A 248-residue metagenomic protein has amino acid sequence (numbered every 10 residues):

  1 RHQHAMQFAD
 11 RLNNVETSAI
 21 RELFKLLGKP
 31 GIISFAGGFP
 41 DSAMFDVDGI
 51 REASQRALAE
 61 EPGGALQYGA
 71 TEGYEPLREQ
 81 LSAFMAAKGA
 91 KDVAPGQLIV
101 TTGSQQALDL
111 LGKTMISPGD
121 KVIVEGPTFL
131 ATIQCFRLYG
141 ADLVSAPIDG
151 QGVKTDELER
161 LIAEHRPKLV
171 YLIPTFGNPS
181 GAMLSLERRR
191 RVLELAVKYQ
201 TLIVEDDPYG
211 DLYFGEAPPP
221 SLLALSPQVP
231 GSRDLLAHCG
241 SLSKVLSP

Functional and structural regions predicted by a protein language model:
R1-T71, P76, A83, K244-S247: N-terminal "arm"/small-domain region of PLP-dependent enzymes with the aminotransferase-like
A36, L223, G240: Residues in well-ordered beta-strands of folded domains
F39, I173-G177, S243: Short, histidine-centered active-site or binding-site loop motifs used for metal coordination, general acid-base
A59, G64-Q200, G210-G231, A237: Conserved core of the PLP fold type I
L235-P248: PLP-dependent aminotransferase class I/II
